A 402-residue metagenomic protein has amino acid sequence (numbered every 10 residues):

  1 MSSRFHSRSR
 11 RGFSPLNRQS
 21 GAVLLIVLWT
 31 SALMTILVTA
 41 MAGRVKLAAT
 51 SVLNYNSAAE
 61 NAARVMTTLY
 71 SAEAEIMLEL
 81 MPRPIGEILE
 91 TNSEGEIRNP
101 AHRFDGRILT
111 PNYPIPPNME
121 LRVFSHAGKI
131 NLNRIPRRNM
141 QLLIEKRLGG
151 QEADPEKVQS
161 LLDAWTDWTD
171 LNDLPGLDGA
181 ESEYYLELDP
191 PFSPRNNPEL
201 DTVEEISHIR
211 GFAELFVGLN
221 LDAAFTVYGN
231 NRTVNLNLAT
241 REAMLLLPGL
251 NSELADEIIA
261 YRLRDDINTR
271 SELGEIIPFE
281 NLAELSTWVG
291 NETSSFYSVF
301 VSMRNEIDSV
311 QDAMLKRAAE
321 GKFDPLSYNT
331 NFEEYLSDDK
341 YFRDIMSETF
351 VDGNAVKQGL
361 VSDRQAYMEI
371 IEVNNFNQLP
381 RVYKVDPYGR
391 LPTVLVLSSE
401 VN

Functional and structural regions predicted by a protein language model:
S2-R8, F13, A22-N402: Compositionally biased linear targeting/interaction segments
Q19: Glycine-rich phosphate-binding loop
